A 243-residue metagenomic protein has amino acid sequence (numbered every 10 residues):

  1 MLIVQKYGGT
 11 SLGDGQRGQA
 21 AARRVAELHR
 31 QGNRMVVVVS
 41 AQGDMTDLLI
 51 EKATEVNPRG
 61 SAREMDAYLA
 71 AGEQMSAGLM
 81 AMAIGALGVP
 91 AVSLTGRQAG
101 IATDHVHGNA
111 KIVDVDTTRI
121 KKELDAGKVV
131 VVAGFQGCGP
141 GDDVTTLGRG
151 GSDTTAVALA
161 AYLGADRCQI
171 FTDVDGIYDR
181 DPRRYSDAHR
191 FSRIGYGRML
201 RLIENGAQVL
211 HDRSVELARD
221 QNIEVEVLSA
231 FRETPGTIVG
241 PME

Functional and structural regions predicted by a protein language model:
M1-E216: Nucleotide/pyrophosphate-binding catalytic subdomain
S93, M199, V225-V227, V239: Generic structural hydrophobic/aromatic packing signal, biased to beta-strands
V113, R232-E243: Long, charged amphipathic helices and adjacent flexible linkers at domain junctions
A207-R213, L217-P235: Conserved glycine-bearing catalytic or ligand-binding loops at nucleotide- and phosphate-handling centers of large
